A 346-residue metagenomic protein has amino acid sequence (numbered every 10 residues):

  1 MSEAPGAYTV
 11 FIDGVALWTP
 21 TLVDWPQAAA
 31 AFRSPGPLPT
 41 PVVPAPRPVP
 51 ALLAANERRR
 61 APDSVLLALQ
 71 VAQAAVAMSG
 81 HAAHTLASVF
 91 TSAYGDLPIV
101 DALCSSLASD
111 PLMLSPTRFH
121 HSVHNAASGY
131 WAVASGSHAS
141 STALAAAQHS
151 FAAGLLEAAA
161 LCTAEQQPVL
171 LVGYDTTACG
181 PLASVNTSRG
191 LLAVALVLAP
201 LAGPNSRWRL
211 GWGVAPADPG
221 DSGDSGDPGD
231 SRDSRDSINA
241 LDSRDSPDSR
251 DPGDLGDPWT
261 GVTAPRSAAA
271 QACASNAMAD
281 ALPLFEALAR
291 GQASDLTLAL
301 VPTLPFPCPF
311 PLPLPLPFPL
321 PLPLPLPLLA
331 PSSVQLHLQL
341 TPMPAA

Functional and structural regions predicted by a protein language model:
M1-Y94, P98-R118, V123-H124, S128-S141 (+3 more regions): Conserved "HGTGT" condensation-loop signature of ketosynthase/thiolase-family condensing enzymes that catalyze
A68-A72, M78-G80, L144-V169: Active-site-proximal alpha-helical scaffold in enzymes
V172: Conserved beta-strands of PAS-like sensory domains
S222, P228-S231: Intrinsically disordered, low-complexity serine/threonine- and proline-rich regulatory tails
